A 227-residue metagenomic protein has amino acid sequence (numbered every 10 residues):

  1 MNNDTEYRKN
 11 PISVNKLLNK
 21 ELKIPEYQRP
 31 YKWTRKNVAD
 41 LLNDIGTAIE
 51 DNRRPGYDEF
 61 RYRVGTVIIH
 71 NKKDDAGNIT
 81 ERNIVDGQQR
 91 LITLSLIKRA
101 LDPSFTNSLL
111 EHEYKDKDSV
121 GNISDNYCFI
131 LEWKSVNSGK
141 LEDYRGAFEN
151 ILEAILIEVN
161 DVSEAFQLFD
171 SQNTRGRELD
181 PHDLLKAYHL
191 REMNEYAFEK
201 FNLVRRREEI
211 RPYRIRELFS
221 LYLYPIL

Functional and structural regions predicted by a protein language model:
M1-L227: Covalent nucleotidyltransferase
